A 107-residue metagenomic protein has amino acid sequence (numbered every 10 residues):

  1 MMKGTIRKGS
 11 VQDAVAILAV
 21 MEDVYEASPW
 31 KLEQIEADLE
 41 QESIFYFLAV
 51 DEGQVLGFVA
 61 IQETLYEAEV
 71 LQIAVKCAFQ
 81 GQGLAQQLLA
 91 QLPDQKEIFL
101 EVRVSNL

Functional and structural regions predicted by a protein language model:
K3-I17: A short beta-loop-alpha structural element at the N-terminal edge of CoA-dependent acyl/N-acetyltransferase catalytic
K8, L18-L32, Y46: Helix-loop element at the rim of GNAT/NAT acetyltransferase active sites that forms part of the acceptor-substrate
G9, I73-V75, V102: Hydrophobic adenine-recognition pocket in adenosine-nucleotide-binding enzymes
S43, Y66, L92-I98: Short glycine/proline-enriched coil/turn segments at helix->beta-strand junctions
Y46-V50, E101: Cytosolic beta-strand hydrophobic patch enriched in CBS
L48, Q54-Q62, E67-A74: Conserved beta-strand in the GNAT
V75, G81-D94, L107: Conserved acetyl-CoA-binding loop-helix of GNAT-fold acetyltransferases
L100-L107: Conserved beta-strand-loop-alpha-helix junction that forms the acyl-donor binding cleft
